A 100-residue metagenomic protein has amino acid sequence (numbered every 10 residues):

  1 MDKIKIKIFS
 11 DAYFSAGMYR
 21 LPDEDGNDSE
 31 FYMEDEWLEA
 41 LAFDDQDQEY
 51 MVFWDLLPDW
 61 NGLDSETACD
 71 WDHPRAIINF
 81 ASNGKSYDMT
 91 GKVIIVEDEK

Functional and structural regions predicted by a protein language model:
M1-E49, V93, D98-K100: Positively charged, hydrophobic/aromatic-enriched amphipathic segments
D2-F14, G62-K100: N-terminal non-globular leader segments, chiefly Sec-dependent signal peptides
P22-G84: Acidic, low-complexity, intrinsically disordered interaction modules
